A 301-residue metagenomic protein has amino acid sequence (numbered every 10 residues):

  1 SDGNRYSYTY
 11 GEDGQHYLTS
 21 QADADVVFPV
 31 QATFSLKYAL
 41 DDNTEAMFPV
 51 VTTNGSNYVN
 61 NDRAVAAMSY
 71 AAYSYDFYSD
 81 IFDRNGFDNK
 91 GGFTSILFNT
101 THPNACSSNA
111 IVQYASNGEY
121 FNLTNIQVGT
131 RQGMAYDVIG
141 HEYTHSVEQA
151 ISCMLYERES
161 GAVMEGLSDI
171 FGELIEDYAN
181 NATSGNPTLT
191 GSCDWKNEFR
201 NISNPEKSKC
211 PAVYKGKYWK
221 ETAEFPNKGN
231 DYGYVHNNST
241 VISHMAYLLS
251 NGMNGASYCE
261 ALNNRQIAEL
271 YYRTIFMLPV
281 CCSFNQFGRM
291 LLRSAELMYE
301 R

Functional and structural regions predicted by a protein language model:
S1-I139, S146-R301: Zymogen propeptides/activation segments of proteases
